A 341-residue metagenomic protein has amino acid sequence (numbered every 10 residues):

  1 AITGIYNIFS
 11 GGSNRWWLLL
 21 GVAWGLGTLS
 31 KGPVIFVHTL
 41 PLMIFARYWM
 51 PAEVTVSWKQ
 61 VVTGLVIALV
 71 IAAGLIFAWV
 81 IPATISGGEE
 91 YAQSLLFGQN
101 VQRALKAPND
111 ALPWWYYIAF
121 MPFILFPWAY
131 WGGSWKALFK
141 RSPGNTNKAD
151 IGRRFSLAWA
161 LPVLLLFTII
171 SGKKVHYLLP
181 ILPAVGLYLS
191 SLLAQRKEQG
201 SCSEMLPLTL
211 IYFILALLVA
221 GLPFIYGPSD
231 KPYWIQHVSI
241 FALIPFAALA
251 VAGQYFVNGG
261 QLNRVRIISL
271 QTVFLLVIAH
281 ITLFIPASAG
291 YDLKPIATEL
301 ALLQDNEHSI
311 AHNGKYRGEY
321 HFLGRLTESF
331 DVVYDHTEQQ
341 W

Functional and structural regions predicted by a protein language model:
A1-W16, L193-R196: Membrane-interface transmembrane helices that cradle and orient dolichyl/undecaprenyl
L18, V22, W58, L138-W341: Membrane-embedded architecture of ER/inner-membrane glycosylation machinery
L18-G21, P33-W49, A129-G133, L178-I181: Transmembrane-embedded, aromatic-rich helix segments that form part of the hydrophobic channel/pocket engaging
L26-K31, G74, P122-F126, T168-K173: Transmembrane helix irregularities
T39-M43, T55-I81, A160, M205-I214: Hydrophobic alpha-helical membrane-interfacial segments at the cytosolic entry of transmembrane helices
F77-A92: Helix-to-loop transition at the C-terminal end of transmembrane segments
L96-Y117, F224-S229: Juxtamembrane membrane-water interface segments that cap and precede transmembrane helices
D110-W131, V175, D230-S239: Membrane-interface anchor segments at the N-terminal boundary of transmembrane helices in multi-pass membrane enzymes
